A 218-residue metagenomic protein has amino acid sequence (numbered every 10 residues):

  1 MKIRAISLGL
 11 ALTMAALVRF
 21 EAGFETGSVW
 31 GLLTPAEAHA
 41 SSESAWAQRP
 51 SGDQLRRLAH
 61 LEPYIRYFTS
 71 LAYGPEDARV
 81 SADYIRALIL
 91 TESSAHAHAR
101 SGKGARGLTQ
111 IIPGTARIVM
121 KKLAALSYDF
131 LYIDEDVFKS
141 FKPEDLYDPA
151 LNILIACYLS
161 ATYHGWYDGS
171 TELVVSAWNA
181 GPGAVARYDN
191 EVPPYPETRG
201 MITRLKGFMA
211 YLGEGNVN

Functional and structural regions predicted by a protein language model:
R4-R19: Hydrophobic membrane-insertion alpha-helices, especially the h-region of bacterial N-terminal signal peptides
A16-V29: Membrane-interface motif at the C-terminal end of an N-terminal transmembrane signal
G31-H96, M120: Export/targeting segments at the very N-terminus of extracytoplasmic proteins
A47-R56, A72-P75, A97-A105, K139-A150 (+2 more regions): Second-shell loop/turn segments in exported
H60, R79-Y84, S170-L173, P196-G200: Alpha-helix N-cap and coil->helix boundary residues
D77-H96, Q110-I111, L154-C157, V174-N179 (+1 more regions): Short, functionally critical alpha-helical segments immediately adjacent to catalytic or ligand/cofactor-binding
E92-L123: Conserved alpha-helical segments that form or flank metal/cofactor-binding pockets of metalloenzymes
P113, R117-R187, G200-M201, K206-A210: Alpha-helical segment that forms one wall of the substrate-binding/catalytic cleft in peptidoglycan-active domains
